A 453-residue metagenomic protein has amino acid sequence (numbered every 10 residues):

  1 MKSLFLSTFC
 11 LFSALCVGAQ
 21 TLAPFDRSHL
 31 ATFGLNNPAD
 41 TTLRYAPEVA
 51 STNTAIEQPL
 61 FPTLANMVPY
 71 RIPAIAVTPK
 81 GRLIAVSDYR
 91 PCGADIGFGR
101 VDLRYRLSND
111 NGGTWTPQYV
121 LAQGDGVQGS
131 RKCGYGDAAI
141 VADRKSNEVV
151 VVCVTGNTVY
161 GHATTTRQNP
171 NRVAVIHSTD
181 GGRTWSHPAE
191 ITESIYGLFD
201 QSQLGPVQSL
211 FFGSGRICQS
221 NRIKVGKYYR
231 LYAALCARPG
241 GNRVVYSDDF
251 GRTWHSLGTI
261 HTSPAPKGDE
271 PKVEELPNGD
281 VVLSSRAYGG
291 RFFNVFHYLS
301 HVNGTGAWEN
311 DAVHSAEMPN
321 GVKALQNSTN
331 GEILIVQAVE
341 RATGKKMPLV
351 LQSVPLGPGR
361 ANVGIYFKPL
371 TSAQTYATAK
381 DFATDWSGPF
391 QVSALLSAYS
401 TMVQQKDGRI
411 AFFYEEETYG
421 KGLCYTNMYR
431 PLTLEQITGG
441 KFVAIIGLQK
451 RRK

Functional and structural regions predicted by a protein language model:
M1-T21: Bacterial Sec-dependent N-terminal signal peptides
T21-K453: Asp-box/BNR beta-propeller blade signature and adjacent active/binding-site loops in extracellular glycan-interacting
